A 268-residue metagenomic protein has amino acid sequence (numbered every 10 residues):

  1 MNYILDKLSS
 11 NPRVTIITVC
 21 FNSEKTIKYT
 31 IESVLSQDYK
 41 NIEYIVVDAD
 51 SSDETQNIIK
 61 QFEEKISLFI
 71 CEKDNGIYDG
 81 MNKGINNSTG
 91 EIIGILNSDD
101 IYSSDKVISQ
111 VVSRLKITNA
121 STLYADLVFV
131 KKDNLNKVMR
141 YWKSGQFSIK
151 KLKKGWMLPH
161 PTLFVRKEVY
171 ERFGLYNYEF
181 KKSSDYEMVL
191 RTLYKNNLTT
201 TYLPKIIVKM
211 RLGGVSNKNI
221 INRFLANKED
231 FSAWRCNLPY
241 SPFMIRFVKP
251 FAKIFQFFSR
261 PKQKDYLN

Functional and structural regions predicted by a protein language model:
M1-D6, R235-N268: Membrane-proximal basic amphipathic "stem/tether" segments
M1-N222, P261-K262: Nucleotide-sugar donor-binding/catalytic module of glycosyltransferases that assemble extracellular/cell-envelope
K205, K218-M244: Catalytic core of nucleotide-sugar-dependent glycosyltransferases
